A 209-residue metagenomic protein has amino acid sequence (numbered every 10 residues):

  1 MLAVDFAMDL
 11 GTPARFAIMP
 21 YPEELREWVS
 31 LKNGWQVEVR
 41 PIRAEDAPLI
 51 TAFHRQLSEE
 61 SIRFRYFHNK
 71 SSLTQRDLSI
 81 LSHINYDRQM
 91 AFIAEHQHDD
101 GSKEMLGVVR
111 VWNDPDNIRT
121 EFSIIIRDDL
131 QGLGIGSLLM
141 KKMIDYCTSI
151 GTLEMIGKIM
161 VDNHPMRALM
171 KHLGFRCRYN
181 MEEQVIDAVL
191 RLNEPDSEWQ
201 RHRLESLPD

Functional and structural regions predicted by a protein language model:
M1-D209: Long, contiguous binding/interaction regions
